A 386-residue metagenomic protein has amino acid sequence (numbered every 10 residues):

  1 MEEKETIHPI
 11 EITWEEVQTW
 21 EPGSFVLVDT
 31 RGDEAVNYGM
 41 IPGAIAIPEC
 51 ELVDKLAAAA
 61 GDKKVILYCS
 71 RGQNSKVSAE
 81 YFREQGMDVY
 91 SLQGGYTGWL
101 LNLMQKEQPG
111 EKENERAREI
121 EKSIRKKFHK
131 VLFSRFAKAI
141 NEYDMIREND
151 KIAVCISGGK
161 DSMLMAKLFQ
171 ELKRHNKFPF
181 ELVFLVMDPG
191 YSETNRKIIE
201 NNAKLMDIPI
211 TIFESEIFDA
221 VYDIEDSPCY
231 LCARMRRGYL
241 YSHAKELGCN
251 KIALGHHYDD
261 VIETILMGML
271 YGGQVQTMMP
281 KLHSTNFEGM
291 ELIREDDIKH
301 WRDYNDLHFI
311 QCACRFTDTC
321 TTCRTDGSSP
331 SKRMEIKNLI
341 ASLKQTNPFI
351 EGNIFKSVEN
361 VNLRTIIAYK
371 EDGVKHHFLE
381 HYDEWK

Functional and structural regions predicted by a protein language model:
E2-V26, G32-K64, S70-S123: Rhodanese-like catalytic fold shared by cysteine-dependent sulfurtransferases and DSP/PTP-type phosphatases
L27, L67, V154, F184-V186 (+1 more regions): Structural beta-sheet core signal
V36-Y38, L100, D219-E225, C320-T322: A short acidic, helix-capping loop that chelates divalent metal ions and anchors anionic groups
A46, S91, F184, I212-E214 (+1 more regions): A structural preference for short, hydrophobic beta-strand core positions in alpha/beta folds
G86-M87, I208, L307: Short phosphate-binding/catalytic loops that engage adenosine nucleotides
Q108-M279, D296, Y304: ATP-dependent adenylation/nucleotidyltransferase module used to activate substrates
E181, D260-R333: Catalytic subdomain that performs nucleotidyl-dependent activation
L307-K386: The feature marks non-catalytic terminal segments
